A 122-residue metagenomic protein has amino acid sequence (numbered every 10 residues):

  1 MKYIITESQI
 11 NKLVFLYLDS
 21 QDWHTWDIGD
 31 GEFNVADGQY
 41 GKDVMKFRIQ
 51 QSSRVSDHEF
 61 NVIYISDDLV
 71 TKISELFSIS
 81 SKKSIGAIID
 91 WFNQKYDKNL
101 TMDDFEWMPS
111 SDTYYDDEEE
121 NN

Functional and structural regions predicted by a protein language model:
M1, G41, Q94, E120-N121: Generic cytosolic/nucleocytoplasmic N-terminal low-complexity/intrinsically disordered segments
M1-L18: Short acidic, low-complexity intrinsically disordered linear motifs used for protein-protein interactions
S8, S52, E119-N121: Intrinsic disorder/low-complexity segments enriched in polar/small residues
Q21-W26: Short secondary-structure junctions
D27-E32, A36-Q94, T101-S111: Acidic, low-complexity, intrinsically disordered interaction modules
P109-N122: Short acidic DE-rich linear segments
